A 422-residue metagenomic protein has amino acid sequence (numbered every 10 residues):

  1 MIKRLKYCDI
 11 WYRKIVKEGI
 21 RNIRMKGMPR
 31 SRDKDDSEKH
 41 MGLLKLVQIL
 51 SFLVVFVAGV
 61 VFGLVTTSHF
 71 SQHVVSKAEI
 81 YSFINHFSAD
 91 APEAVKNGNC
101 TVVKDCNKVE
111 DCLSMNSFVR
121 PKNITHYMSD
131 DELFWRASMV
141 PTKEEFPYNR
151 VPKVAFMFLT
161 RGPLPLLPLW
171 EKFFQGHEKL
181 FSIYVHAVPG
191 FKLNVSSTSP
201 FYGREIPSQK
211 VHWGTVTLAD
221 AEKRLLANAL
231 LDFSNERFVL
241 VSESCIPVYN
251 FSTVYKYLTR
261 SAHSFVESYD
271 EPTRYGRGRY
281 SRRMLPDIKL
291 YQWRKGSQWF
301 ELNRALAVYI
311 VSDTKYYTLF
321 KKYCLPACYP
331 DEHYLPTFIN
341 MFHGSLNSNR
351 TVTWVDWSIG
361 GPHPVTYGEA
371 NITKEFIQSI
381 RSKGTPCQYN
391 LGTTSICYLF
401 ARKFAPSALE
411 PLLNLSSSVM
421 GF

Functional and structural regions predicted by a protein language model:
I2-F422: ER/Golgi luminal nucleotide-sugar-dependent glycosyltransferases, focusing on the catalytic module
